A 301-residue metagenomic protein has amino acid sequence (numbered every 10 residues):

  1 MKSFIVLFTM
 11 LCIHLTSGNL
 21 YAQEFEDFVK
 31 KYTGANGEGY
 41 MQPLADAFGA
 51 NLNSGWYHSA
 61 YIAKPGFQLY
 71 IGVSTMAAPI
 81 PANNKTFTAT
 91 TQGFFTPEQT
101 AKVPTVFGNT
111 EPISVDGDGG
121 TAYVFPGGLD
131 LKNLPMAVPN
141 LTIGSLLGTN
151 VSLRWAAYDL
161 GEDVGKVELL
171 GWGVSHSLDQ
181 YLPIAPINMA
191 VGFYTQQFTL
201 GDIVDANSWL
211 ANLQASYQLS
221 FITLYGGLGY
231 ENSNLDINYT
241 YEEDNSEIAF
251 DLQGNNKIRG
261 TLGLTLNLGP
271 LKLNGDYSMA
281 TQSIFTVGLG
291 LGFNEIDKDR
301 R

Functional and structural regions predicted by a protein language model:
Q23-Y181: Transmembrane beta-barrel domains of Gram-negative outer membranes and organellar outer membranes
A63-P65, A77, S145-L147, L178-P183 (+4 more regions): Outer-membrane beta-barrel strand-turn architecture
P65-F67, K132-A137, G165-W172, D205-W209 (+3 more regions): Residues that define the transmembrane beta-barrel architecture of outer-membrane proteins
F67-V73, T149-L153, W172, I187-F193 (+4 more regions): Transmembrane beta-strands of outer-membrane beta-barrel proteins
V73-A77, L153-A157, M189-T195, L213 (+5 more regions): Transmembrane beta-barrel strands of outer-membrane/channel proteins
I80, A156-E162, D179-Y181, T195-D202 (+4 more regions): Sequence/structural signature of outer-membrane beta-barrel proteins
N84-T88, R154, Y158, E162-L169 (+4 more regions): Outer-membrane beta-barrel translocator domains and adjoining extracellular loop/strand segments of Gram-negative
Q92-F95, A101-F107, Y225-R301: Outer membrane beta-barrel transmembrane domains
